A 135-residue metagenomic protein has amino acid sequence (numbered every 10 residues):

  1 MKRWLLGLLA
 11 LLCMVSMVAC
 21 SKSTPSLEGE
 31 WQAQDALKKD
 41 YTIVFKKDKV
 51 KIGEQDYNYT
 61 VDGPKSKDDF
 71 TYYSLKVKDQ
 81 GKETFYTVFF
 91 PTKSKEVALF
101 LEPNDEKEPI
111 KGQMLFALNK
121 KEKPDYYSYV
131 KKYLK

Functional and structural regions predicted by a protein language model:
M1-W4, L9: Positively charged n-region of N-terminal signal peptides that target proteins for export
V15-A19: C-terminal motif of bacterial Sec signal peptides marking the signal peptidase cleavage site
S21-S23: Bacterial signal peptide processing site
P25-D40: Tryptophan-anchored aromatic micro-motifs
A36-T42, Q55-E108: Contiguous, well-ordered beta-strand patches that form the walls/edges of small beta-barrel/beta-sandwich domains
F45-E54: Short, flexible N-terminal segments of the mature chain
Y57-G63, P103-K135: Edge beta-strand at a domain terminus
